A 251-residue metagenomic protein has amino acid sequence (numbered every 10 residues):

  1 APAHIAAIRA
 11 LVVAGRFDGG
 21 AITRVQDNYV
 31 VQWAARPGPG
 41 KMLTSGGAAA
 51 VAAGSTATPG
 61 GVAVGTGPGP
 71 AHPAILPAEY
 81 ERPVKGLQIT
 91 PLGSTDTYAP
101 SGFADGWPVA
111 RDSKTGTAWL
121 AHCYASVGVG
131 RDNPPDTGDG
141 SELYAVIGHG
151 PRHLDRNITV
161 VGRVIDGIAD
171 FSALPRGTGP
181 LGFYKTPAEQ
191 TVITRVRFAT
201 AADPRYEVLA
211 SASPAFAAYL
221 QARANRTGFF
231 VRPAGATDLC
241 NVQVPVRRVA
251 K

Functional and structural regions predicted by a protein language model:
A1-K251: Cyclophilin-like peptidyl-prolyl cis-trans isomerases
